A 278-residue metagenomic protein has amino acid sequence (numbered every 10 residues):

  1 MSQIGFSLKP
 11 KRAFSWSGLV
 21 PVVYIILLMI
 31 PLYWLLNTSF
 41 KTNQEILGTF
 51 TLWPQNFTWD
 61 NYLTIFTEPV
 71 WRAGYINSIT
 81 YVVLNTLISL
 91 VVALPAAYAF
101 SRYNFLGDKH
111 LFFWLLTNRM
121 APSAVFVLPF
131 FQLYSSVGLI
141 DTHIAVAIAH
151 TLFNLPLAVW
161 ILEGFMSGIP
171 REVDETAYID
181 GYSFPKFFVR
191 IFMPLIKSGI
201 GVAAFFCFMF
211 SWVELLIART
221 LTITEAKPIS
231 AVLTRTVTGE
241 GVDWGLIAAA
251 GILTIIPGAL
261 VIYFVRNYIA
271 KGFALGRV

Functional and structural regions predicted by a protein language model:
I4-K9, A13-V278: A structural signal for multi-pass alpha-helical bundles of membrane permease subunits that mediate small-molecule
